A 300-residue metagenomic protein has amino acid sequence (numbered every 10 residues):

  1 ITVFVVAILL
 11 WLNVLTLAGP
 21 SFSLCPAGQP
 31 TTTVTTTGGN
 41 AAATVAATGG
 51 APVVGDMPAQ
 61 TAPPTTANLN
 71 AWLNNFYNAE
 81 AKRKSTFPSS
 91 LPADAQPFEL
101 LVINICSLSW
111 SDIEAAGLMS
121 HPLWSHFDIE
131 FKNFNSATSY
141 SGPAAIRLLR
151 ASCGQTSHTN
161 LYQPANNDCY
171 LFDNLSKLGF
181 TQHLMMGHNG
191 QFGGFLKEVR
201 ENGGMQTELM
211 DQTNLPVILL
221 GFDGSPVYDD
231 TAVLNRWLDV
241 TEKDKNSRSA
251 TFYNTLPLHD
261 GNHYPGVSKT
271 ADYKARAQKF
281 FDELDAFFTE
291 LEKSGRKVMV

Functional and structural regions predicted by a protein language model:
I1-V53: Transmembrane and membrane-interface helices of multi-pass, inner-membrane envelope-modifying transferases
S21-V34, P52-S268, A275-K279: Active-site-proximal alpha/beta segments of enzymes that process anionic O-linked groups
T44-V45, L73, L291: Extended hydrophobic/Leu-rich segments
L101, K279-V300: Metal-dependent active-site segment of extracytoplasmic phospho-/sulfohydrolases and closely related
